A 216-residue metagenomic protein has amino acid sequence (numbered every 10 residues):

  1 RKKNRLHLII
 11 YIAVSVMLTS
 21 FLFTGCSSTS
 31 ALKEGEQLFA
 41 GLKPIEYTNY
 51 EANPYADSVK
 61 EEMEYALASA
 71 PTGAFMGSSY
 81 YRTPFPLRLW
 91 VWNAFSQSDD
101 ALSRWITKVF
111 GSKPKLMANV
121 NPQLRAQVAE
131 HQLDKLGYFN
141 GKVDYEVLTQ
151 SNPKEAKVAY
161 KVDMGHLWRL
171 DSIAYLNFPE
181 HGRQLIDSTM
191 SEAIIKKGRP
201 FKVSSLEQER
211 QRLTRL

Functional and structural regions predicted by a protein language model:
K2-A13: Bacterial N-terminal signal peptides that target proteins for export
L22-G25: C-terminal motif of bacterial Sec signal peptides marking the signal peptidase cleavage site
S27-L216: Interaction-mediating elements
